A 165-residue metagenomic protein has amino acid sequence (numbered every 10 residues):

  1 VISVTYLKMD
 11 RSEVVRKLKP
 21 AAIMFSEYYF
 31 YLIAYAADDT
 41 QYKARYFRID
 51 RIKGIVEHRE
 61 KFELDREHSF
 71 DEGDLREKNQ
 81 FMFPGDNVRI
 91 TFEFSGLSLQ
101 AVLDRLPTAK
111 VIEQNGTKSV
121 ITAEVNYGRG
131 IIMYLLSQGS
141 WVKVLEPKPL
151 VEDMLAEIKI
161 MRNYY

Functional and structural regions predicted by a protein language model:
V1-T91: Core beta-strand-centered patch of the WYL/Sm-like small regulatory domain
G73-Y165: Polybasic (Lys/Arg-rich)
